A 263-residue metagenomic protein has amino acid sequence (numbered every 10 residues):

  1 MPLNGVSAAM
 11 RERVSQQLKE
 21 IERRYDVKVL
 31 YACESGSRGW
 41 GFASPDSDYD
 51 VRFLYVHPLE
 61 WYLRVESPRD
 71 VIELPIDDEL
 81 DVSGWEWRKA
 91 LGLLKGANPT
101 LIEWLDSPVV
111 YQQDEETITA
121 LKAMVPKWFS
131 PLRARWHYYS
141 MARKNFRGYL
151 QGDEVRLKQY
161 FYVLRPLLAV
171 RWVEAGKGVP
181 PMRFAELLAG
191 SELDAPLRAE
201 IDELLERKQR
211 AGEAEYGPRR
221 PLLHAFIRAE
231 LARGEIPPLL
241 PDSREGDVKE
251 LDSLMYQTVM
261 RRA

Functional and structural regions predicted by a protein language model:
M1-C33: Helical scaffold of the NTase/Pol beta-like nucleotidyltransferase catalytic core
Q17-K19, V27, W87, G92 (+2 more regions): Conserved NTP-donor binding/palm subdomain of two-metal-ion nucleotidyltransferases/polymerases, i.e., the charged
G36-D77: Catalytic metal-binding acidic patch
H57-E60, A97-T100, K144, A169-V170: Short loop/turn segments at secondary-structure transitions that flank enzyme active sites
R64-M141: A basic- and aromatic-enriched beta-loop-alpha substructure that forms the phosphate/nucleotide- and DNA/RNA-contacting
A120-D247: Conserved nucleotidyltransferase catalytic core and NTase-mimicking acidic/glycine-rich helix/loop elements in nucleic
L240-A263: Acidic, carboxylate-rich catalytic segments that either coordinate divalent cations
